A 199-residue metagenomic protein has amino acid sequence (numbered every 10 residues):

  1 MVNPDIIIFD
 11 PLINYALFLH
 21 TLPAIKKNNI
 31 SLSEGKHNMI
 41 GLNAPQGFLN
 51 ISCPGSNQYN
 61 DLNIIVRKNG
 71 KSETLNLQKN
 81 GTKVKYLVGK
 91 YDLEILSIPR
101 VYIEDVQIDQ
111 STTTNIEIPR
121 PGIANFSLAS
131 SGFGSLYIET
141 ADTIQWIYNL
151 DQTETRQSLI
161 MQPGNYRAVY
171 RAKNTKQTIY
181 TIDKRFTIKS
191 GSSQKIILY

Functional and structural regions predicted by a protein language model:
M1, G55-S72, S131-W146: Short, ordered, surface-exposed loop/turn motifs in non-cytosolic proteins
M1-A24, Q78-R100, T153-Q177: Short Pro-Gly-centered beta-turn/loop motif in secreted/extracellular proteins
M1-I6, I25-K27, L32-H37, N69-G81 (+4 more regions): A cross-kingdom feature marking solvent-exposed beta-strand/loop segments within repeated, beta-rich binding/scaffold
F9-D10, G41-A44, N76-L77, V84-L87 (+4 more regions): Low-complexity, polar/charged sequence tracts that form flexible coils or short amphipathic helices and often embed
T21-P45, I98-P119, K173-Y199: Structured interaction patches on ligand/partner-binding surfaces of diverse proteins
I40-N43, C53, I138: Hydrophobic alpha-helical membrane segments
G47-S56, I123-S130: A short, amphipathic beta-strand motif
T114, I123, S127-T143, D151-Y199: Hydrophilic extracytoplasmic domains
